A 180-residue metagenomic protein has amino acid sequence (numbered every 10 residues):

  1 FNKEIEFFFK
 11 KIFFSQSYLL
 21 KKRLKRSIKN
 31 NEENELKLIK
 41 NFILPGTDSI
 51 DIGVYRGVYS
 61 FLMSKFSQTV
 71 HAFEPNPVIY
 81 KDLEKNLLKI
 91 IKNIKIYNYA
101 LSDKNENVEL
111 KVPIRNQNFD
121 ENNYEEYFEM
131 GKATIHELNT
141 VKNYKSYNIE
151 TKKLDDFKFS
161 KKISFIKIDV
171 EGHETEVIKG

Functional and structural regions predicted by a protein language model:
F1-G180: Phosphate/nucleotide-binding beta-alpha loop and adjacent structural elements of enzyme active sites
